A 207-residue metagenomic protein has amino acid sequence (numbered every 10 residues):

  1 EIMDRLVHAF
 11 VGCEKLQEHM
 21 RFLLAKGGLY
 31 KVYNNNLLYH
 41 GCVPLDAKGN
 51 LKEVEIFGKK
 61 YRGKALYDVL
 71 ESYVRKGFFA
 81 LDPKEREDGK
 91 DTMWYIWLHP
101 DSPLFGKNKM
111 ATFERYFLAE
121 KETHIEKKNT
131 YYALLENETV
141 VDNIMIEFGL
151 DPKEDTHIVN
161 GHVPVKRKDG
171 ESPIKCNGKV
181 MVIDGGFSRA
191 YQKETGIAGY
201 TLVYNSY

Functional and structural regions predicted by a protein language model:
E1-Y207: Feature recognizes metal-dependent phosphohydrolase scaffolds
